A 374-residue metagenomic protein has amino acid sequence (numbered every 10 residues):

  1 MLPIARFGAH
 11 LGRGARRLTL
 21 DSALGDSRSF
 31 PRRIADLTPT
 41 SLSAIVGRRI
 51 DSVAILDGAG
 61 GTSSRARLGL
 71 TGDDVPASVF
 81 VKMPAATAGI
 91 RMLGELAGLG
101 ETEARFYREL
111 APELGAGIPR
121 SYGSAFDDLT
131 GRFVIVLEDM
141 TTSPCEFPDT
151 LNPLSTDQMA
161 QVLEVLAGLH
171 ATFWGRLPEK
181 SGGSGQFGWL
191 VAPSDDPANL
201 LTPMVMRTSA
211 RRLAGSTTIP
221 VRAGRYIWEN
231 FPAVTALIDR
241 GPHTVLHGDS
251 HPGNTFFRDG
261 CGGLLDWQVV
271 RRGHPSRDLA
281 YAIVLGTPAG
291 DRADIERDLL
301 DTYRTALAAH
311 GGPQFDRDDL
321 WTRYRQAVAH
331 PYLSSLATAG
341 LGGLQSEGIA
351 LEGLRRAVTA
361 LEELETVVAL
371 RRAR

Functional and structural regions predicted by a protein language model:
M1-R132, R258-G262, A373-R374: Conserved NTP-binding catalytic cores of kinases and kinase-like/nucleotidyltransferase enzymes across multiple kinase
R13, H330-R374: ATP/Mg2+ or Mg2+-diphosphate-binding catalytic cores that bind nucleotide phosphates or diphosphates via glycine-rich
D57-V75, F80, W228-R277: Active-site acidic catalytic loop and adjacent metal/ATP-binding pocket of ATP-dependent phosphoryl transfer enzymes
G89-L93, F147-N152, L265, Y281-A289: Glycine- and acidic
R105, V269, P275-G311, V328-I349: Active-site activation/catalytic loop segments of kinase-like enzymes and analogous catalytic loops in related
I135-S143: Short pocket-lining segment of the protein kinase catalytic domain that shapes the ATP-binding cleft
C145-H247, G353, A357-R374: ATP-dependent phospho-/nucleotidyl transfer catalytic cores
G312-V328, R355-T359: All-alpha amphipathic helical-bundle segments outside canonical DNA-binding/catalytic cores that form hydrophobic
